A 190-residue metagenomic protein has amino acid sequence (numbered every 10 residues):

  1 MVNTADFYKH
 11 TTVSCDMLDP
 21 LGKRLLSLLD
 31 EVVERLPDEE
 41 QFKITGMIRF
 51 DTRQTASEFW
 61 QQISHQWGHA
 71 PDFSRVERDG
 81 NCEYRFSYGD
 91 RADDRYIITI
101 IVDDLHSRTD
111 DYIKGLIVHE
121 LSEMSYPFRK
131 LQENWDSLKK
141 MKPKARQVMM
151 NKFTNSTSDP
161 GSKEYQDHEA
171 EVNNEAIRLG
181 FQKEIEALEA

Functional and structural regions predicted by a protein language model:
M1-D79: A metal-dependent hydrolase signature that marks the N-terminal structural subdomain at the beginning of catalytic folds
P20-R24, L28-R35, F59-Q62, E120 (+5 more regions): Charge-rich, solvent-exposed alpha-helical interaction surfaces
Q62-D111, L121-F128, Q132: Active-site scaffold of zinc-dependent metalloenzymes
D111, P127-N174: Post-HEXXH active-site segment of zinc metalloproteases
I117: A conserved beta-strand element that flanks and buttresses the S-adenosyl-L-methionine
M124, E175, L179: Short alpha-helical functional segments enriched in proximate histidine and acidic residues
E169, L179-A190: Pan-zinc metallopeptidase signature
